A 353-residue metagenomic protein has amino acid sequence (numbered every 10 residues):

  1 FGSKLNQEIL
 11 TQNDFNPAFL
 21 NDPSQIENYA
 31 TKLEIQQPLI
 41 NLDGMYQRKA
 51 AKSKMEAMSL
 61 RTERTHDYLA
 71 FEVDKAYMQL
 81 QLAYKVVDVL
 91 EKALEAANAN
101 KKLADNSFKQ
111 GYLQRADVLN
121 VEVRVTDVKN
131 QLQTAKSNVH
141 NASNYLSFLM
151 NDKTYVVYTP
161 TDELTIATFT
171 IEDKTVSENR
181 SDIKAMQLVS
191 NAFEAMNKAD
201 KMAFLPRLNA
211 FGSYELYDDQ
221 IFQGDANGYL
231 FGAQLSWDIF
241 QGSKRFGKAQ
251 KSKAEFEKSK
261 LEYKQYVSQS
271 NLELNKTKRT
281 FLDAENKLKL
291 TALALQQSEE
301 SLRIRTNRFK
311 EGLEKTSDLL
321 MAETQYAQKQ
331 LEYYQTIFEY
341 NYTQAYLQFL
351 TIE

Functional and structural regions predicted by a protein language model:
F1-E8, L20-Q25, Q36-R64, F204-Y229 (+2 more regions): Small/polar (Gly/Ser/Thr/Ala-rich) solvent-exposed segments that form structured loops/beta-strands/short helices used
G2, E8-A18, D152-S213: Amphipathic alpha-helical coiled-coil scaffold segments and their short linker/junction regions
G2-K4, I9-T11, T154, E332-E353: Acidic, low-complexity, intrinsically disordered peripheral segments
N28-K32, K75, N120, R207 (+1 more regions): Transmembrane beta-barrel architecture of outer-membrane proteins
K32-E34, Y77, N209, G232-Q234 (+1 more regions): Membrane-embedded beta-strand positions in outer-membrane beta-barrel channels/transporters
K52, R115-T126, Q250, T316-T324: Short, charged, amphipathic alpha-helical segments
T62, H66-S177, T280, A284 (+1 more regions): Periplasmic alpha-helical coiled-coil/stalk elements that build and connect Gram-negative outer-membrane
T65, L69-D88, N106, A142 (+3 more regions): Amphipathic alpha-helical coiled-coil segments
